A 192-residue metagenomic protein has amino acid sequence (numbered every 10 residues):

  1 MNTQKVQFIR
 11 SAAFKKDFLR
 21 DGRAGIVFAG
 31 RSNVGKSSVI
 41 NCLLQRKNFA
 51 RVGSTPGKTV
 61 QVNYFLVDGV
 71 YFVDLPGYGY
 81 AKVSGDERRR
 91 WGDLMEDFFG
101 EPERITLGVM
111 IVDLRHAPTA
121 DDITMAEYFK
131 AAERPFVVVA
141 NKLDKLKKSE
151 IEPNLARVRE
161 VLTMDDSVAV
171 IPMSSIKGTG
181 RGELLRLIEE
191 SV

Functional and structural regions predicted by a protein language model:
M1-K82: Conserved G1/Walker A P-loop phosphate-binding module
T3-K15, K145-V192: Canonical P-loop GTPase G-domain recognition
F18, S54-N63, P76-T106, L114-Y128: Switch II of P-loop NTPase G domains
G22-R23, N41-L43, G85-R88, I123-E127 (+2 more regions): Short, glycine/charged-enriched secondary-structure capping and boundary segments
V34, D86-D93, A120, E150-P153 (+1 more regions): Charged, alpha-helix-enriched surfaces in structured cytosolic catalytic cores of large nucleotide-utilizing machines
L43-K47, F99, L162, I188: Hydrophobic aliphatic residues
K58, V70, G77-Y80, R115-A117 (+2 more regions): Conserved nucleotide-binding/hydrolysis micro-motifs of P-loop NTPases
E96-V168: Conserved C-terminal guanine-recognition region of P-loop GTPase G domains, centered on the G4
